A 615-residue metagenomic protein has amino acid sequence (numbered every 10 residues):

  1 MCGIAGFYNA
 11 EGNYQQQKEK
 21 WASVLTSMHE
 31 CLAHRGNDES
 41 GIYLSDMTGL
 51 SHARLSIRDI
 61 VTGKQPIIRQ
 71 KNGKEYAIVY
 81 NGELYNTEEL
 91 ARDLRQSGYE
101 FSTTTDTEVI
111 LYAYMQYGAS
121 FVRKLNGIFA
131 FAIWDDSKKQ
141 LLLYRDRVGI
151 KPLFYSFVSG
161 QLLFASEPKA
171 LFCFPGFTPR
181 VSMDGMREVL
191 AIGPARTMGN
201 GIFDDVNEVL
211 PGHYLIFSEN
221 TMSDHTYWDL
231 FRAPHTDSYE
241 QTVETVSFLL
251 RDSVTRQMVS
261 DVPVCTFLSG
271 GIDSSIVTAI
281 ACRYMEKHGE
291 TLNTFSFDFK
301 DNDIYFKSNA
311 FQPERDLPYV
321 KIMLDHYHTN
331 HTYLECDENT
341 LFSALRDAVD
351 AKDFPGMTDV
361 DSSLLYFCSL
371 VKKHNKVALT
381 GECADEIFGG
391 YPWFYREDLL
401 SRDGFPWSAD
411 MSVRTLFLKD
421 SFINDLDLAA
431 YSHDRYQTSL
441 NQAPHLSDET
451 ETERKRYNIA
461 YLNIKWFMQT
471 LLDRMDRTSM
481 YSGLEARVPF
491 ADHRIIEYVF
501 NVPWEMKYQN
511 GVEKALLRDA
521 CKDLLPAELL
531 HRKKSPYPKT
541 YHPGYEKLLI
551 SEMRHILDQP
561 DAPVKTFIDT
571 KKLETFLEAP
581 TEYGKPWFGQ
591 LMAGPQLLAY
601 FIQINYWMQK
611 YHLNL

Functional and structural regions predicted by a protein language model:
M1-I4, E75, S120, F174 (+6 more regions): Adenosyl-5′-phosphate
M1-R346, A351, L364, K522-D523 (+1 more regions): Cysteine-centered catalytic environments shared across enzyme families
K20-S23, G201, Q241, T245 (+20 more regions): Generic recognition of stable, solvent-exposed alpha-helical segments in well-folded globular domains
L25-S27, K138-Q140, S260-V262, V371-K372 (+4 more regions): Short hydrophobic "helix-edge" motifs at membrane interfaces and signal-peptide entry regions
R147, V158, L341-A344, A348 (+3 more regions): Active-site adenylate/phosphate-handling loop in enzymes that bind or generate adenylated species
T329, F354, K376: Short glycine/serine/threonine/alanine-rich loop segments
P355-D359, Q509: Donor nucleotide-sugar recognition loop
